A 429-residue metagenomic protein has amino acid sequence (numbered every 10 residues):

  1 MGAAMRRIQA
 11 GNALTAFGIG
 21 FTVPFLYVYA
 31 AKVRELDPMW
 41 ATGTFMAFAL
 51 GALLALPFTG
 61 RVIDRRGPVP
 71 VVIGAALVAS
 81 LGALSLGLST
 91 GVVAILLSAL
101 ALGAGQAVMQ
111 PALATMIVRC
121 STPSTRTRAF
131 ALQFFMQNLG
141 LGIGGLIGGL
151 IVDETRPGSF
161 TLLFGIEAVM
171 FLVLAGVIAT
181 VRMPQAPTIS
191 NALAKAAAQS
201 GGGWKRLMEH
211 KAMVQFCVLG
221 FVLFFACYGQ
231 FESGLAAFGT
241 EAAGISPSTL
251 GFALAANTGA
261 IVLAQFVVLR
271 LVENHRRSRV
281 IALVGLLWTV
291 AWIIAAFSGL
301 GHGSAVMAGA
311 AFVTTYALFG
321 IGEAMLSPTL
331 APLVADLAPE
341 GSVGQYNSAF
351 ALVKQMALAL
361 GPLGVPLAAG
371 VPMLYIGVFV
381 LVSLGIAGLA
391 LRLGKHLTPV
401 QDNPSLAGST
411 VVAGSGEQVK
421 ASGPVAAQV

Functional and structural regions predicted by a protein language model:
M1-A49, V214-L254: Helix-loop boundary and gating motifs at the non-cytosolic
M1-M5, M183-L219, S409-A426: Juxtamembrane intracellular "pre-TM" segments in multi-pass secondary transporters
E35, G67, L88-V93, S298-G299: Helix-breaking motifs and short loop linkers at transmembrane-helix boundaries and internal kinks in secondary membrane
L53-T90: Conserved MFS/SLC helix-loop-helix module at the cytosolic interface between two early adjacent transmembrane helices
A55-G67, V152, L263-S278: Helix-to-loop junctions at the C-terminal end of transmembrane segments in multipass secondary transporters
P70-S85, R279-A295: Structural signature of the two symmetry-related core transmembrane helices
S98-Q137: Cytoplasmic helix-loop-helix junction between adjacent transmembrane helices in 12-TM secondary transporters
L162-A179, I376-R392: Symmetry-related core transmembrane helices of the 12-TM Major Facilitator Superfamily/SLC fold
